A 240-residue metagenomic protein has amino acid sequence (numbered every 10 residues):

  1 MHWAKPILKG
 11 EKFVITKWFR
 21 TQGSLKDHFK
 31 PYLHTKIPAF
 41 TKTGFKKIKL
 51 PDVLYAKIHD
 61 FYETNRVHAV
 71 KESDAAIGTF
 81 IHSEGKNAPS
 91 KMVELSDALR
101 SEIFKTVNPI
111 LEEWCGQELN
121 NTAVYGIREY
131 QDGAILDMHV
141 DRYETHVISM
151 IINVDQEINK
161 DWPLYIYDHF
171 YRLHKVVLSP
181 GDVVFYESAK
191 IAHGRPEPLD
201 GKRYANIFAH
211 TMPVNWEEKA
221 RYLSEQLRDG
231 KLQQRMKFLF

Functional and structural regions predicted by a protein language model:
M1-H28, D132-I191, R195, K202-I207 (+1 more regions): Catalytic core of non-heme Fe(II) oxygenases with the double-stranded beta-helix
K9, A39-K42, D52, N121 (+1 more regions): A short, polar/charged loop/turn motif at coil->beta-strand junctions and beta-hairpin connectors
K12, R66, E118-L119, I158: Secondary-structure boundary/capping signal
D27-C115: Non-heme Fe(II)/2-oxoglutarate
G116-G126: A short coil-to-beta-strand element that immediately follows conserved catalytic motifs
Y222-F240: Glycine- and charge-enriched low-complexity intrinsically disordered segments
